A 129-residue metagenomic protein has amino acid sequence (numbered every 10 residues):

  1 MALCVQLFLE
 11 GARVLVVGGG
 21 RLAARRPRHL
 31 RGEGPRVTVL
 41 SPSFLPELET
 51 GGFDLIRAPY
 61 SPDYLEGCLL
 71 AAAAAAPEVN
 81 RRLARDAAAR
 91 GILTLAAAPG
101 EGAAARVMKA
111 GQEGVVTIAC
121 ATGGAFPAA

Functional and structural regions predicted by a protein language model:
M1-G51, R57-A58: Hydrophobic, well-ordered beta-alpha structural blocks that scaffold small-molecule cofactor pockets
Q6-L9, R31, D63-L65, K109-E113: Solvent-exposed alpha-helices and their adjacent loops that cap or buttress functional pockets in soluble metabolic
E10-A12, G34-P35, G67, R90 (+1 more regions): Short coil/turn connectors at secondary-structure junctions
V17, C120-A121: Thr-Gly-centered strand-to-loop micro-motif
S43, F53-A58, D63-A96: Ligand/cofactor pocket segment of small-molecule handling proteins
E47-T50, E66, A103-M108, A129: Short, charged, surface-exposed secondary-structure boundary motifs
E78-C120: Rossmann-fold NAD(P)-binding glycine/threonine-rich loop
T122-A129: An accessory alpha-helical subdomain
